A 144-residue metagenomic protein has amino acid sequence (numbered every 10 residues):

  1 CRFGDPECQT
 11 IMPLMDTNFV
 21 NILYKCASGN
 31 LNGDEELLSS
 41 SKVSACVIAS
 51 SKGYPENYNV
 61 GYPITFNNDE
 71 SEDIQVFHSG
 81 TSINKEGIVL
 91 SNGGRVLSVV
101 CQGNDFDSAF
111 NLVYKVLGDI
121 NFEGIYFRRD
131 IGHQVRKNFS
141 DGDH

Functional and structural regions predicted by a protein language model:
C1-D73, N84: Active-site "cap" helix and flanking loop/linker of ATP-utilizing ligase/carboxylase catalytic domains
I48-S50, S79, Q102: Generic beta-strand/beta-sheet core signal
T81-K85, L90-H144: Generic C-terminus detector
